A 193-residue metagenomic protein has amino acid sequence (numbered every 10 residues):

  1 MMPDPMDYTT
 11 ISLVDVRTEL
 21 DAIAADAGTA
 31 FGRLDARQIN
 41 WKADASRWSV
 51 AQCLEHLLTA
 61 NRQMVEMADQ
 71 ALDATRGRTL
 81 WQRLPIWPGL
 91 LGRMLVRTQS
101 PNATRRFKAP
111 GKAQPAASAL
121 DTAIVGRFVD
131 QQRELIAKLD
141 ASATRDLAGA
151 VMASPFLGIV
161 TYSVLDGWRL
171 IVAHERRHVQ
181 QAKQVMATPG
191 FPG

Functional and structural regions predicted by a protein language model:
M2-D21, A25: Extreme N-terminal tail/first-helix region
P3-D7, K108-A116, P155-T161: A short small-residue
T9, V16, S46, D121-I124 (+1 more regions): Residue-level recognition of alpha-helical structural elements
L13-V16, L20, V50, I124-F128 (+2 more regions): Hydrophobic packing residues in well-ordered alpha-helices of helical domains and bundles
E19, L90-L147: Acidic/histidine-rich alpha-helical segments that form the ligand environment of transition-metal centers
E19-N40: Short, Lys/Arg-rich amphipathic segments at extreme N-termini
I23, A27-A30, M64, F128-Q131 (+1 more regions): Amphipathic alpha-helices that form helix-helix packing interfaces
N40-T98, R133, A137-A141, R145-G193: Short, contiguous alpha-helical
